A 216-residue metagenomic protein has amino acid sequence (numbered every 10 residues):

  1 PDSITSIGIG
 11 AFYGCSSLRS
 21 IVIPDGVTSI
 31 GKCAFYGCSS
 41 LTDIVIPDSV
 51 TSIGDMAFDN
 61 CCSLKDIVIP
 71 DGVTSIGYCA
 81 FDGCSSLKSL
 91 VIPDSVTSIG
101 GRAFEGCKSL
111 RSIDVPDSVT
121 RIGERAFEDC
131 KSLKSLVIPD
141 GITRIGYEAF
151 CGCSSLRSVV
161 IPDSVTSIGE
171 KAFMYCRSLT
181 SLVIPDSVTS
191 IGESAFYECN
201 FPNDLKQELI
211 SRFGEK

Functional and structural regions predicted by a protein language model:
P1-S6, S16-S29, S39-S52, C62-S75 (+6 more regions): Structural signature of tandem-repeat unit edges
